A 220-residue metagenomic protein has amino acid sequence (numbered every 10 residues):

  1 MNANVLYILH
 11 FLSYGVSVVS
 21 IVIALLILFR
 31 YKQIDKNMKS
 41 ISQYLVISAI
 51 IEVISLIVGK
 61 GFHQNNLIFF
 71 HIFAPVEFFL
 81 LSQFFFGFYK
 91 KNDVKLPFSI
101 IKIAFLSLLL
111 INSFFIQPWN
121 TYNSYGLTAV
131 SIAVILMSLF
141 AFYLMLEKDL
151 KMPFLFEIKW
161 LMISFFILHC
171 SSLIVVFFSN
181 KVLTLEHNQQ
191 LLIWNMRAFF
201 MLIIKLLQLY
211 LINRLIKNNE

Functional and structural regions predicted by a protein language model:
N2-E220: Terminal, non-globular segments
